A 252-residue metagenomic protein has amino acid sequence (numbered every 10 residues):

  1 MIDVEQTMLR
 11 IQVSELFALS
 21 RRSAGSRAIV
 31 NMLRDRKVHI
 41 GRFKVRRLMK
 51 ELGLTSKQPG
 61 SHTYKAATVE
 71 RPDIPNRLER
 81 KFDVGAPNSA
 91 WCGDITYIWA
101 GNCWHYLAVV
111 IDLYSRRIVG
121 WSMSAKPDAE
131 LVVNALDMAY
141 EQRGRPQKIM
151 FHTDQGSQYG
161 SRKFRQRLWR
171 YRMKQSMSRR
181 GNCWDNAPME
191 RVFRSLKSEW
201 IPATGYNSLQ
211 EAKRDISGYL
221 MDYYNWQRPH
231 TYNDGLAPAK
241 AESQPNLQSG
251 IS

Functional and structural regions predicted by a protein language model:
M1-A86, N182, A237-Q248: Basic, flexible linker segments flanking DNA-binding modules in nucleic acid-interacting mobile-element proteins
I2-V4, A67-V69, T153-Q155, S161-R165 (+3 more regions): RNase H-like two-metal-ion nuclease catalytic core shared by retroviral integrases and related mobile-element nucleases
I2-V4, L19-R22, D35-V38, F82-V84 (+5 more regions): Conserved, non-catalytic sequence blocks in retroelement Pol enzymes and Pol-derived host proteins
V13, I29, V45, M49 (+13 more regions): Mobile genetic element proteins and their domesticated derivatives, centered on retroelements and DNA transposons
R80, V84-V119, A125-K126: An active-site-proximal beta-strand-loop segment
C103, S122-G144, M150, G160: Active-site beta-loop-alpha junctions of metal-dependent nucleic acid enzymes, especially the RNase H-like/DDE
S115-W121, Q175-M177, P202-A203: Short small-residue beta-strand/loop micro-motif enriched in glycine and branched aliphatics
W169-M173, S195-S252: C-terminal domain-tail junction helix/linker
